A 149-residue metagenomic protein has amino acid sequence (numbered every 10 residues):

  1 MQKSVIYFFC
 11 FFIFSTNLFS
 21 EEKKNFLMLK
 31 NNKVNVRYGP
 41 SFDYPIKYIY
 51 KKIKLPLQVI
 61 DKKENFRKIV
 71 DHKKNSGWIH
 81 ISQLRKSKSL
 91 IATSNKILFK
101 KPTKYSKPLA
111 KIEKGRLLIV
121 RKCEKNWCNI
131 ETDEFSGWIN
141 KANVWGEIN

Functional and structural regions predicted by a protein language model:
Q2-F8: Sec-dependent signal peptide recognition, specifically the positively charged N-region followed immediately by
F11-F12: Repetitive helical segments and hydrophobic/amphipathic motifs
F19-Y38, Y48-I53, I60-K101, Y105-R116 (+2 more regions): SH3-family beta-barrel domains
P40-Y44: Second-shell loop/turn segments in exported
